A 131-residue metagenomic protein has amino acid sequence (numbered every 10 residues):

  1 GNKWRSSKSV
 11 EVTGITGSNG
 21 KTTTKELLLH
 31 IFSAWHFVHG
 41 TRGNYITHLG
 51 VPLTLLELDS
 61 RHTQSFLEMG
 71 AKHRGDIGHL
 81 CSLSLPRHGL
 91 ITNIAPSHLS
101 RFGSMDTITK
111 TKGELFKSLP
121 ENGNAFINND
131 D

Functional and structural regions predicted by a protein language model:
G1-N129: Phosphate-binding loop of NTP-binding sites
